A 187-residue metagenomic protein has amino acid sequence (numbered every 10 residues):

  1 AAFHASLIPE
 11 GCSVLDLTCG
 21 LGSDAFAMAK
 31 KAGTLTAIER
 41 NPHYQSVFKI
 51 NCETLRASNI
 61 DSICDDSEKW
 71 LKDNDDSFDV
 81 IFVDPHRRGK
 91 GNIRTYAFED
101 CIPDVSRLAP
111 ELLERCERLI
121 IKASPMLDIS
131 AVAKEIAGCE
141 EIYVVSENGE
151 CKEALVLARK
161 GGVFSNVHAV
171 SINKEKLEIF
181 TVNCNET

Functional and structural regions predicted by a protein language model:
A1-C12: S-adenosyl-L-methionine
L7, L21-G33: Conserved SAM-binding loop of SAM-dependent methyltransferases across substrates and taxa, primarily the Class I
G11-G20: Conserved class I S-adenosyl-L-methionine
G33, R56-D61, A137-G138: A short helix-to-beta-strand connector/capping loop
T34-E39: Conserved SAM-binding motif I beta-strand of class I
R40-V80: S-adenosyl-L-methionine
F82, R87-T187: Class I S-adenosyl-L-methionine
